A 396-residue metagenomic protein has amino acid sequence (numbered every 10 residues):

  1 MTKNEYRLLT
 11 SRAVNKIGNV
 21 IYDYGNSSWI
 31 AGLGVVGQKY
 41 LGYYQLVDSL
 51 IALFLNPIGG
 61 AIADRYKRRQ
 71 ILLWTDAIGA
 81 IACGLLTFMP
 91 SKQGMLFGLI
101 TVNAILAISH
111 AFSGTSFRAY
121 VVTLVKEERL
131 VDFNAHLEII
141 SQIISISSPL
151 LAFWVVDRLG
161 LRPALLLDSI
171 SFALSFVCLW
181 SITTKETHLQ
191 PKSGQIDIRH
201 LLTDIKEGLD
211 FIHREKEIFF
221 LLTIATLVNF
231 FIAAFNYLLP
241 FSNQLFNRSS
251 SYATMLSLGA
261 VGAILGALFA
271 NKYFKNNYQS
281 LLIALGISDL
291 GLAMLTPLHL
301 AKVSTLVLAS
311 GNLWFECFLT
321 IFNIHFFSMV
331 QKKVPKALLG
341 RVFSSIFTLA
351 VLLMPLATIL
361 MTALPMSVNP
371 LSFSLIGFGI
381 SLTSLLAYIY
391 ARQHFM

Functional and structural regions predicted by a protein language model:
M1-E5, K185-L222: Juxtamembrane intracellular "pre-TM" segments in multi-pass secondary transporters
R7-Y24, Y44-A61, K67-A82, G98-D157 (+4 more regions): Substrate-agnostic recognition of the 12-TM MFS/MFS-like secondary transporter fold
A13, L161-P163, D204-L265: A single, central transmembrane helix in multi-pass transporters
G25-K39, Y237-S250: Short amphipathic helix-loop junctions that connect adjacent transmembrane helices in Major Facilitator Superfamily/SLC
S27, C83-P90, A152, V156 (+9 more regions): Structural signal for membrane-spanning alpha-helices in multi-pass inner-membrane proteins, emphasizing helix cores
F54-N56, R65, R69-I71, T75 (+1 more regions): C-terminal transmembrane bundle of multi-pass solute transporters/carriers
I78-L86, L106, S171-S175, I287-L295 (+1 more regions): MFS 12-TM fold signature
L96-A107, D132-L189, A253, S257-L258 (+2 more regions): Hydrophobic alpha-helical transmembrane segments
